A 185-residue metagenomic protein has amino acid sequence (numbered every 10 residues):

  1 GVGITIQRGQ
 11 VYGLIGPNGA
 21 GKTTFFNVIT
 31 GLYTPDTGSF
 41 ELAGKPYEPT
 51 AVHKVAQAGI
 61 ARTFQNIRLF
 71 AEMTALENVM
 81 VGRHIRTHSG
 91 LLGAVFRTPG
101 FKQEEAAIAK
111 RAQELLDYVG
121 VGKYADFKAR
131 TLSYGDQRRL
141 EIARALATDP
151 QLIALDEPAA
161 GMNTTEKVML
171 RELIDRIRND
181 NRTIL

Functional and structural regions predicted by a protein language model:
G1-L185: Glycine-rich phosphate-binding loops of nucleotide-dependent enzymes
